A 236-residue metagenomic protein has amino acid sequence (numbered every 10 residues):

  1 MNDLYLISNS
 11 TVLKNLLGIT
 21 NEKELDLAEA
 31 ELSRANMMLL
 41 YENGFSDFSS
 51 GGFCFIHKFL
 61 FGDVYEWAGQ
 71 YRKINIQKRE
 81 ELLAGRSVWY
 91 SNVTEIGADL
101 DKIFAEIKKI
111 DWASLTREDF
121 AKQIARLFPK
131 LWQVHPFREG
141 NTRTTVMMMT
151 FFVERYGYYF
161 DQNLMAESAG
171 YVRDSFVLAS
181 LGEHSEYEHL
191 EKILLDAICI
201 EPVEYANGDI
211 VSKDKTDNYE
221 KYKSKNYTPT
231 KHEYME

Functional and structural regions predicted by a protein language model:
M1-E236: FIC/Doc superfamily catalytic core
